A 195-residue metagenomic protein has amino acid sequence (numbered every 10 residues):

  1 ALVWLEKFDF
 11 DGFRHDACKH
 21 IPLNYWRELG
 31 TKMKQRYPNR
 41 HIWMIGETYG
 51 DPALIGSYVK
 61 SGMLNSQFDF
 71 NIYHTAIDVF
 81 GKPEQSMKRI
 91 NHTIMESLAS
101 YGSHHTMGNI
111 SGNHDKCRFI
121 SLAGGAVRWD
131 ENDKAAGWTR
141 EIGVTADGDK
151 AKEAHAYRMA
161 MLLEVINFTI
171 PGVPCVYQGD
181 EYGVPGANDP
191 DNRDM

Functional and structural regions predicted by a protein language model:
A1-K7, R158-I166: Short, acidic/polar
E6, R14-I110, V165-T169, G183-M195: Active-site-proximal helices and loops of the catalytic beta/alpha 8
D9-F10, Q178: Conserved alpha/beta enzyme-core scaffolds, especially Rossmann-like or related mixed alpha/beta domains that build
F10-G12, L64, K116, K152 (+1 more regions): Generic hydrophobic/packing signal
F10-H15, G143-K150, M195: Glycine- and acidic
R40-H41, A154-L162: Aromatic- and glycine-enriched glycan-recognition loops and surfaces that form the carbohydrate-binding subsites
V59, N109-W138, E164, F168-M195: Aromatic/acidic polysaccharide-binding cleft in carbohydrate-active enzymes
K88, W129-R158: Aromatic-anchored helix/helix-loop segment that forms the rim or "lid" of small-molecule/cofactor binding pockets
